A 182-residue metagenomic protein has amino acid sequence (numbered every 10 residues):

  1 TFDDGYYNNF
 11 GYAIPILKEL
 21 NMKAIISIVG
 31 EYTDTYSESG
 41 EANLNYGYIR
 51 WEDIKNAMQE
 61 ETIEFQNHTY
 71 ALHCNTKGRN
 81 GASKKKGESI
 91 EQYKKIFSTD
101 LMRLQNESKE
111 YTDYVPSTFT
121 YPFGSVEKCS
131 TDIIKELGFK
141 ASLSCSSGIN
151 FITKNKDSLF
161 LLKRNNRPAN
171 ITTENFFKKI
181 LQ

Functional and structural regions predicted by a protein language model:
T1, Y7-N8, H73-Q182: C-terminal active-site subregion of NodB/CE4 polysaccharide deacetylases
T1-E64, H73, E110: Active-site beta->alpha N-cap acidic-glycine motif
M22, H68-Y70, S98: Conserved long hydrophobic alpha-helices within structured protein cores
S27, H68, S142-S144: Short beta-strand and adjacent tight-turn residues that come in two discontinuous sequence segments and form the edges
I28, Q66, T118-P122: Short beta-strand segments
